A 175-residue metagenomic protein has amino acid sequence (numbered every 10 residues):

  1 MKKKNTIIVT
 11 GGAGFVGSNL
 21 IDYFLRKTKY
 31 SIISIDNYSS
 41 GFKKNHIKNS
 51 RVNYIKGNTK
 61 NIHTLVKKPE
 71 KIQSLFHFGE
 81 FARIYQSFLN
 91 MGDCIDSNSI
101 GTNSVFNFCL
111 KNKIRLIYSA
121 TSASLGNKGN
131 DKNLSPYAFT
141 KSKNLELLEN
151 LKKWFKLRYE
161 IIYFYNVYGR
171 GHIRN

Functional and structural regions predicted by a protein language model:
M1-R170: N-terminal Rossmann-like NAD(P)+-binding domain of SDR-like oxidoreductases, especially those catalyzing
R174: ATP-dependent carboxylate-amine ligase catalytic core
